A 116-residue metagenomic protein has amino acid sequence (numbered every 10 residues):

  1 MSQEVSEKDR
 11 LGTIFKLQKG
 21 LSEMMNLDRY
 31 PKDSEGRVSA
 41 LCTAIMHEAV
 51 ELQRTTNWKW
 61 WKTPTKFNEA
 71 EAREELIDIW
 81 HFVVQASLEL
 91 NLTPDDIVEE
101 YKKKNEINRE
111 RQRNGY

Functional and structural regions predicted by a protein language model:
M1-Y116: Flexible "arm" and connector segments at domain edges
